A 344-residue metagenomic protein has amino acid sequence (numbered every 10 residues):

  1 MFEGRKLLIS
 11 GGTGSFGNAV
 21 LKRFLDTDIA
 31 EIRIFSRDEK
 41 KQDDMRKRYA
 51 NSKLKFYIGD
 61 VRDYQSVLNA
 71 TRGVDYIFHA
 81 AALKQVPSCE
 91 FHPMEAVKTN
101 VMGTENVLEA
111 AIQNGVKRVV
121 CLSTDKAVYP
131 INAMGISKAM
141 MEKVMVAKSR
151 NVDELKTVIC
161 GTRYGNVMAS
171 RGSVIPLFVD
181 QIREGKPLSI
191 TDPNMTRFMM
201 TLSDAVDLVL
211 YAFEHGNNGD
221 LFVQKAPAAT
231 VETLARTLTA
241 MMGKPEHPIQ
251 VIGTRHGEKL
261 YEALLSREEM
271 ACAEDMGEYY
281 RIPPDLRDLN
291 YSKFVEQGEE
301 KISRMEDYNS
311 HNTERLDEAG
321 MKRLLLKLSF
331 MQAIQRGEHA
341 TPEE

Functional and structural regions predicted by a protein language model:
K6-T27: N-terminal Rossmann NAD(P)H-binding glycine-rich loop of SDR-like oxidoreductase domains
S10, T71-A80, C121: Rossmann-fold scaffold of SDR-type NAD(P)-dependent oxidoreductases
D28-K41: Conserved glycine-rich Rossmann-like NAD(P)H-binding loop of the short-chain dehydrogenase/reductase
S36, I58, K98, D192 (+1 more regions): Conserved residues in the N-terminal Rossmann fold of short-chain dehydrogenase/reductase
K55-Y76: Conserved Rossmann-fold cofactor-binding substructure of NAD(P)-dependent oxidoreductases
F56, A96, I159-T162: Hydrophobic/aromatic anchor residues within beta-strands of the central parallel beta-sheet of Rossmann-like
H79, L83-A139, K143, A147: Conserved Rossmann-fold NAD(P)-dependent oxidoreductase catalytic core, especially the SDR/UDP-sugar
V107, Q113, K143, A147-E344: Strand-loop microenvironment adjacent to phosphate/nucleotide-handling motifs in alpha/beta enzyme folds
